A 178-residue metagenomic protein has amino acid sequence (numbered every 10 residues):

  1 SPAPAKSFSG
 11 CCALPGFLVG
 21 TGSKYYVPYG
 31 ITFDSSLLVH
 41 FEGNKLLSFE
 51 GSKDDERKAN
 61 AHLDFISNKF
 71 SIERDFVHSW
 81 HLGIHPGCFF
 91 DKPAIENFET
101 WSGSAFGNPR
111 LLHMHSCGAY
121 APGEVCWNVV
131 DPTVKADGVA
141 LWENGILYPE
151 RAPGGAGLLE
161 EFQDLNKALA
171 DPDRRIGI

Functional and structural regions predicted by a protein language model:
S1-I178: Metal/cofactor-centered catalytic core regions of large enzymes
